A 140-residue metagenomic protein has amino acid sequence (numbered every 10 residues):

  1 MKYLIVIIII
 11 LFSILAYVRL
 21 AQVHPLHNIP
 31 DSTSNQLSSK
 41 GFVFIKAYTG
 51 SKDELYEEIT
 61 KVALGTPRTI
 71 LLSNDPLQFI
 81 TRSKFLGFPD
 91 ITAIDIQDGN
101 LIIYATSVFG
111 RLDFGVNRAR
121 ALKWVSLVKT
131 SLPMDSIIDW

Functional and structural regions predicted by a protein language model:
M1-I7: Feature marks short, highly hydrophobic, charge-poor N-terminal signal-anchor/signal peptide-like helices that anchor
L4, S13-W140: Ser/Thr-rich, low-complexity intrinsically disordered terminal regions
